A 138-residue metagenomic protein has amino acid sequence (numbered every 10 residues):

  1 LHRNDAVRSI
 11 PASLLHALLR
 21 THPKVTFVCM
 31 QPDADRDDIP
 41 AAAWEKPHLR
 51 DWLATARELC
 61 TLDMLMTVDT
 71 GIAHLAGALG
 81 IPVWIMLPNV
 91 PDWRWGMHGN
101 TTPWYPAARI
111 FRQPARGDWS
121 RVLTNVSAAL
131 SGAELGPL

Functional and structural regions predicted by a protein language model:
L1-L138: Catalytic machinery of carbohydrate-active enzymes, primarily nucleotide-sugar-dependent glycosyltransferases
